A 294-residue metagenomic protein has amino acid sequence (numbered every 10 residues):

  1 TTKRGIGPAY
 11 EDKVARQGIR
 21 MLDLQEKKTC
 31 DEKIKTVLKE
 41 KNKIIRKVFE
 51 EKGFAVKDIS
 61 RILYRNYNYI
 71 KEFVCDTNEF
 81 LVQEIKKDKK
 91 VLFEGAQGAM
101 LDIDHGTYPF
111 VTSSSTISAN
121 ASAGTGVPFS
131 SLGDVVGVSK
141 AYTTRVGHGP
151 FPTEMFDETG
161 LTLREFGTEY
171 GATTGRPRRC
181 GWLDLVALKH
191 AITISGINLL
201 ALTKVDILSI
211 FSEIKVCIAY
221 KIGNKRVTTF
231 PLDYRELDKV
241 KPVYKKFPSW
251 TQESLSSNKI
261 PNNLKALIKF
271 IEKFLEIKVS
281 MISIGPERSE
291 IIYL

Functional and structural regions predicted by a protein language model:
T1-L294: Non-transmembrane, aqueous-exposed alpha-helical and coiled segments at domain scale
